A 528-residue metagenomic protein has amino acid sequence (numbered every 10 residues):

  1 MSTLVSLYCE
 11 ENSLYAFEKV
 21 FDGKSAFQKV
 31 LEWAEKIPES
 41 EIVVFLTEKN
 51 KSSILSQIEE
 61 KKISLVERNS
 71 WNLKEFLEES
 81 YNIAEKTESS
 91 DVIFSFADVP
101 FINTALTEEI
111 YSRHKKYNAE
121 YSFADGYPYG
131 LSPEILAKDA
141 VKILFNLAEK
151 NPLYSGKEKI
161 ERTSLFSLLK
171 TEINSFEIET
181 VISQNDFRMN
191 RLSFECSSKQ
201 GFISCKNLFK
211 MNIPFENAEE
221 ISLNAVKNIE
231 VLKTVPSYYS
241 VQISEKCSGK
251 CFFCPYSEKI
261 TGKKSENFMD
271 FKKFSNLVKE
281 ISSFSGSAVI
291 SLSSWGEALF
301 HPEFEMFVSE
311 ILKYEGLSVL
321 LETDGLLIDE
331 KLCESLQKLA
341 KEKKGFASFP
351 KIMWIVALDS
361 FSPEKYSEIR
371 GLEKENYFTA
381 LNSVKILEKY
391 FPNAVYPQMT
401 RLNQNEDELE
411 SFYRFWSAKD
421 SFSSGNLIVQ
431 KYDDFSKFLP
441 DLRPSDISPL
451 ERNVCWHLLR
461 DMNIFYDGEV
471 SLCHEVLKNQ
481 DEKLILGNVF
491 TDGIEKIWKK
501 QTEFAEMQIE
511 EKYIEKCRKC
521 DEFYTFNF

Functional and structural regions predicted by a protein language model:
M1-S52: N-terminal glycine-rich phosphate-binding loop and ensuing alpha1 helix
K49-Y111: Short phosphate-binding loop-to-helix
I102-P128: Conserved donor-nucleotide/metal-binding helix-loop-beta segment in metal-dependent transferases, i.e., the alpha-helix
L131-N146, K199-G201, Y466: Conserved nucleotide-sugar donor-binding and metal-coordinating catalytic region shared by glycosyltransferases
E161-P236: Conserved alpha/beta core of the MobA/IspD/sugar-nucleotide pyrophosphorylase nucleotidyltransferase superfamily
F215-K227, S383-K385, K389-A394, W416-D446 (+2 more regions): C-terminal accessory region of radical SAM enzymes
K227-E342, F349-I352, I369: Conserved alpha-helical substructure of the radical SAM core
H301-P440: Conserved AdoMet/S-adenosylmethionine-binding subsite of the radical SAM
